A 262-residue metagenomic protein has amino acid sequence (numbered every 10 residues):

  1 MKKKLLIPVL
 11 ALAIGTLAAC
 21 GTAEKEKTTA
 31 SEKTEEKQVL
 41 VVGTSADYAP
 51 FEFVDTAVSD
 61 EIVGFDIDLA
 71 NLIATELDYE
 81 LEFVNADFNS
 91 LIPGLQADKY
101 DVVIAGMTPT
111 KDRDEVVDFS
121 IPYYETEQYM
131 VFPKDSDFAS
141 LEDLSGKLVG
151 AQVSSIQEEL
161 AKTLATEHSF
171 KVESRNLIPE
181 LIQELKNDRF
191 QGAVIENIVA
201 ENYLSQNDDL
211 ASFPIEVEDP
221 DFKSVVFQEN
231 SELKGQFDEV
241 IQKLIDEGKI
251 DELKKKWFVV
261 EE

Functional and structural regions predicted by a protein language model:
T16-A19: C-terminal motif of bacterial Sec signal peptides marking the signal peptidase cleavage site
G21, I67-E76, F138, S155 (+1 more regions): Extended ligand-binding regions for polar small-molecule ligands
T22-K27, E158-N176, D208-V217, Q242-E262: Ligand-binding clefts/hinges and TM-proximal coupling segments of bilobed small-molecule sensing domains
E32-G106: Extracytoplasmic small-molecule ligand-binding "clamshell" domains of the periplasmic binding protein/Venus flytrap
A46, E125-F132, E201-Q242, V260-E262: Periplasmic-binding protein-like
I67, E80-D143, A211, E216: Acidic, polar ligand-binding/catalytic clefts
L72-E76, N85, N89-V102, V116 (+4 more regions): Short helices/loops that flank or line small-molecule/ion binding pockets
M107-E115, L160-T163, K186-N187, Q191-D219: A ligand-binding cleft/hinge motif common to bilobed small-molecule-binding domains
